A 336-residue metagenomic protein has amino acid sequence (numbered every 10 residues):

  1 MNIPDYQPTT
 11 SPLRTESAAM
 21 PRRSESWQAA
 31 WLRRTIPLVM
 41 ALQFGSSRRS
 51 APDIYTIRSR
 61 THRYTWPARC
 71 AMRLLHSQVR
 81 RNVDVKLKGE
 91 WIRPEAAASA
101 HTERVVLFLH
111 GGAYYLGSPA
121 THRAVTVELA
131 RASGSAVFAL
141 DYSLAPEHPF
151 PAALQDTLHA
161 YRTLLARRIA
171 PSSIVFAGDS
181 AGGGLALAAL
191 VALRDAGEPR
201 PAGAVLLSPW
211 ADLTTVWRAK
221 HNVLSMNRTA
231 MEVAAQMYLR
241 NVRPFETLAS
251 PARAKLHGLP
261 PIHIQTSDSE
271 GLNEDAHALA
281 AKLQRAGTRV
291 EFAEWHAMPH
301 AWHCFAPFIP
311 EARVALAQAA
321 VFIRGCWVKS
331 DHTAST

Functional and structural regions predicted by a protein language model:
M1-A97, V328-T336: A glycine/proline-hinged amphipathic helix-loop "lid/cap" segment that gates access to hydrophobic ligand pockets
V39, D84-T336: Alpha/beta-hydrolase superfamily serine-hydrolase fold, recognizing
